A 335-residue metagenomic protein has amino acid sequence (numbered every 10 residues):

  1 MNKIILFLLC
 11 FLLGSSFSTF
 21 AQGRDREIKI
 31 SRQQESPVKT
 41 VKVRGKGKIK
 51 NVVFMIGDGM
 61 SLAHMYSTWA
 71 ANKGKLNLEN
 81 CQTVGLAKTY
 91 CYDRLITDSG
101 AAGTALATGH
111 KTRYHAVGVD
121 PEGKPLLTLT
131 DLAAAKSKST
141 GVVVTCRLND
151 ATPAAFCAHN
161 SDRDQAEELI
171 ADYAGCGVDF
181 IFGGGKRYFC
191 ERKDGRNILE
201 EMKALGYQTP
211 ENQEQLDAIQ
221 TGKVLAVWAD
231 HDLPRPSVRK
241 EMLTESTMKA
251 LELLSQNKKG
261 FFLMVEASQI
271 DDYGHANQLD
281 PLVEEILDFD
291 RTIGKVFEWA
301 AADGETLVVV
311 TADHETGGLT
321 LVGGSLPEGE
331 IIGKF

Functional and structural regions predicted by a protein language model:
I4-L12: Sec-dependent N-terminal signal peptides
S16-S18: N-terminal signal peptide c-region/cleavage motif recognized by signal peptidases
A21-G23: Boundary at the C-terminal end of the N-terminal hydrophobic targeting segment
S31-R44: A short, compositionally biased domain-edge/stem linker segment
P37-V38, K50-M55, M60, H64-S67 (+7 more regions): Mobile, glycine-rich extracellular loop/lid and propeptide segments that shape or gate substrate/ligand access
I49-N51, M60-M65, A70-T104, D150-F335: A post-motif C-terminal structural segment
H110-H115, H231-R235: Flexible glycine/proline-enriched surface loops and loop-helix/loop-strand junctions
